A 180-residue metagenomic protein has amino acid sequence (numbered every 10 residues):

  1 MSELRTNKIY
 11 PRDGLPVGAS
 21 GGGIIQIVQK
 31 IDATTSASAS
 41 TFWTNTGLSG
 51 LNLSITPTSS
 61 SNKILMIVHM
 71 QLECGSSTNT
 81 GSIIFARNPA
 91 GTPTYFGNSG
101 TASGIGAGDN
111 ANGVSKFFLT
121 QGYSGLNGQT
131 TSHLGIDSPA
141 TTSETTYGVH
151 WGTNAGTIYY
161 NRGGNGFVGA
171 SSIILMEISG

Functional and structural regions predicted by a protein language model:
S2-G180: Surface-exposed molecular-recognition determinants
